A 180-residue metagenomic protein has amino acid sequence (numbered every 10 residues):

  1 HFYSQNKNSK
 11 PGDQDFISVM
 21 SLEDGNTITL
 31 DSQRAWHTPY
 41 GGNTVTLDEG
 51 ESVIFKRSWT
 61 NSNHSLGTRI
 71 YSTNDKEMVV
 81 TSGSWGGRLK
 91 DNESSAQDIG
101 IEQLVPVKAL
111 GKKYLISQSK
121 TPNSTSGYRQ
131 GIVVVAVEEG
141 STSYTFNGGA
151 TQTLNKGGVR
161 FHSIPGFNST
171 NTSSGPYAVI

Functional and structural regions predicted by a protein language model:
H1-G67, Y71-I180: Conserved functional hotspot residues at active sites or interaction interfaces
